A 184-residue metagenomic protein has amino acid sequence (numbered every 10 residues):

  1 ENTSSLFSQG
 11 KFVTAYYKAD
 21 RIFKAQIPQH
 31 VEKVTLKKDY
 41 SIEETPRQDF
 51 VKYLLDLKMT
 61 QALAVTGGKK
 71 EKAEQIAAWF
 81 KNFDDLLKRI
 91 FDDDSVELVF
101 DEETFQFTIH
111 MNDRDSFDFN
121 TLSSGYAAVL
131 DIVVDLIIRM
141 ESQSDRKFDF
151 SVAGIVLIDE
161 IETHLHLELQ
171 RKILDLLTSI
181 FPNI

Functional and structural regions predicted by a protein language model:
E1-I90: Coupling/switch segment of ABC-type P-loop NTPase heads
T3-S5, S95-L98, S144-R146: Catalytic micro-motifs at enzyme active sites that drive phosphoryl/nucleotidyl and oxygen chemistry
R21-I22, E97-V99, T121: Residue-level preference for alpha-helix termini and adjacent loops
D93-I109: Long, charged, glycine-rich C-terminal linkers/tails
F105-I184: Switch/communication elements of ASCE P-loop NTPase nucleotide-binding domains
